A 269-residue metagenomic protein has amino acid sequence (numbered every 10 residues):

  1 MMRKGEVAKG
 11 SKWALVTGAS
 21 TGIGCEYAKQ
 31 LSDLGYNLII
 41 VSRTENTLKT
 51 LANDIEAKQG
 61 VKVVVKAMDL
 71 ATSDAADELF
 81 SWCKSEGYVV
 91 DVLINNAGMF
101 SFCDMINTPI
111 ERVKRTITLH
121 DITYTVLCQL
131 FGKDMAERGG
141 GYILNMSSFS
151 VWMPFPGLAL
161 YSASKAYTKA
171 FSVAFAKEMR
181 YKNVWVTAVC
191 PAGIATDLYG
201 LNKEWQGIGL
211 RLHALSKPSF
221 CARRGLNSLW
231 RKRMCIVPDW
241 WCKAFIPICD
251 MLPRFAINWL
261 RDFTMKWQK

Functional and structural regions predicted by a protein language model:
W13, G18-G22: Conserved glycine-rich cofactor-binding loop
L34-L51: Conserved glycine-rich Rossmann-like NAD(P)H-binding loop of the short-chain dehydrogenase/reductase
N96-S101: Conserved NAD(P)H cofactor-binding loop of Rossmann-fold oxidoreductase domains
D104-M105, R112-T116: Substrate-binding pocket helix/loop in short-chain dehydrogenase/reductase
C128, S164: Active-site helix of classical SDR
S148: Residue(s) in the substrate-gating loop at a strand-loop-helix junction that position the organic substrate next
K177-W241: SDR active-site lid
